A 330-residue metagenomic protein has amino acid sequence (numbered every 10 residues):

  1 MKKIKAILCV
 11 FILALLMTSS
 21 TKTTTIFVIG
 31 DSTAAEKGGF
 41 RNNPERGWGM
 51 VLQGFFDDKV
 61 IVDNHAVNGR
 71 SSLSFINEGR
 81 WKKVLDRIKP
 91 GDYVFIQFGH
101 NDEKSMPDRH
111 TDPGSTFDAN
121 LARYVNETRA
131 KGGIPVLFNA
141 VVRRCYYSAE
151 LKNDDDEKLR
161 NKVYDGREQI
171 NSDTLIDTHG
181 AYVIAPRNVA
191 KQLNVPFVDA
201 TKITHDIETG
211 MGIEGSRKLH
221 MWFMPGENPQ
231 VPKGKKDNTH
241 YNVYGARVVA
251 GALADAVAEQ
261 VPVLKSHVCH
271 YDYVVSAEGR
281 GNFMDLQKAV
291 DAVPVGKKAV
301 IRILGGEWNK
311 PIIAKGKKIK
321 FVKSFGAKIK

Functional and structural regions predicted by a protein language model:
K3-K5, F11-T24: Bacterial Sec-dependent signal peptides at the C-terminal "C-region" and cleavage site
T21-A66, K82-V94: Serine-esterase "nucleophile elbow" of acetyl-processing enzymes
A34-G39, S72-S74, N282-F283: Short, solvent-exposed loop/turn elements at domain surfaces
K59-M106, K315-A327: Mid-chain, structured segments of secreted extracytoplasmic proteins
G79-V243, R247, G251-E259: Alpha-helical cap/lid subdomain in secreted, periplasmic, or secretory-pathway luminal O-acyl-processing enzymes
C269-S276: Short aromatic-glycine-(Arg/Gly/Cys) micro-motifs in beta-strand/loop hairpins
R280-F283, K298-I329: N-terminal extracellular ligand-recognition/capping segment immediately after the signal peptide
